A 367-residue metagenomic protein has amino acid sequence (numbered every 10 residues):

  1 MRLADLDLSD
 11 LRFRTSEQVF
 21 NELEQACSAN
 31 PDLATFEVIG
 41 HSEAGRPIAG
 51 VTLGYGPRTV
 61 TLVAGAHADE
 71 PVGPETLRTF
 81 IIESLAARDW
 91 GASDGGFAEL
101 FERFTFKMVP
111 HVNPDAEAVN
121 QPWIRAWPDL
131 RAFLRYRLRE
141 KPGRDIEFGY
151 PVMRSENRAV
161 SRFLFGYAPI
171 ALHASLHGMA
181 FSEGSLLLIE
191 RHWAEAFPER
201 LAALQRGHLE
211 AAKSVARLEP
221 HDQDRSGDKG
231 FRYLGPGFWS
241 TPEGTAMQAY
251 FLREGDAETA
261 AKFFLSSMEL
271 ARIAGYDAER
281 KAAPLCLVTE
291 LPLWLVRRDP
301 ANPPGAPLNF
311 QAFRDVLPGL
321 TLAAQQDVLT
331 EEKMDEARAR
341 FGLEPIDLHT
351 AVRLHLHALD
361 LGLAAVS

Functional and structural regions predicted by a protein language model:
M1-I48: Short glycine- and acidic-rich boundary segments immediately preceding or forming the N-terminal edge of structured
M1-T15, E156-N157, F165-I170, I189-S367: C-terminal accessory segments enriched in acidic
A49-P57: Short beta-strand-to-loop junctions in surface cap/lid or active-site-entrance loops
G54, L100-E102, E279-A283: Extracellular/periplasmic catalytic domains that process cell-envelope and extracellular macromolecules
P57, V72, T79-R206: Active-site/substrate-binding loop(s) of hydrolase catalytic cores
T61-A64: Short hydrophobic beta-strand that contains or immediately precedes a catalytic carboxylate
A66, V112, G178, L291-L293: Active-site metal-binding loops of divalent metal-dependent hydrolases
H67-E75: Di-metal (Zn2+ and/or Mg2+/Mn2+) metal-binding site signature of metallo-dependent hydrolases with the MBL/beta-CASP
